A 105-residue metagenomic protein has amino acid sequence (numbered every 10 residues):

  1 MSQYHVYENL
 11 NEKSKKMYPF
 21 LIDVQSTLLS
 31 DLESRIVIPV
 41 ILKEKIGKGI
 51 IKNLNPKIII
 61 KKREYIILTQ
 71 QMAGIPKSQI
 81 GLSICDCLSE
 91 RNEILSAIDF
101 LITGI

Functional and structural regions predicted by a protein language model:
M1, K15, L88-N92: A generic "functional-site adjacency" signal
M1-S2, I105: Intrinsically disordered, low-complexity and often Lys/Arg-enriched segments
Q3-V6, S14-K57: Compact nucleic-acid interaction/catalytic patches
E12, S26, F100-T103: Residue-level marker of positions within ordered structural domains that often coincide with functionally constrained
K13, K43-E44, E64, A73: Residues that cap or initiate secondary-structure elements
I58-I105: C-terminal terminal-subdomain/extension
